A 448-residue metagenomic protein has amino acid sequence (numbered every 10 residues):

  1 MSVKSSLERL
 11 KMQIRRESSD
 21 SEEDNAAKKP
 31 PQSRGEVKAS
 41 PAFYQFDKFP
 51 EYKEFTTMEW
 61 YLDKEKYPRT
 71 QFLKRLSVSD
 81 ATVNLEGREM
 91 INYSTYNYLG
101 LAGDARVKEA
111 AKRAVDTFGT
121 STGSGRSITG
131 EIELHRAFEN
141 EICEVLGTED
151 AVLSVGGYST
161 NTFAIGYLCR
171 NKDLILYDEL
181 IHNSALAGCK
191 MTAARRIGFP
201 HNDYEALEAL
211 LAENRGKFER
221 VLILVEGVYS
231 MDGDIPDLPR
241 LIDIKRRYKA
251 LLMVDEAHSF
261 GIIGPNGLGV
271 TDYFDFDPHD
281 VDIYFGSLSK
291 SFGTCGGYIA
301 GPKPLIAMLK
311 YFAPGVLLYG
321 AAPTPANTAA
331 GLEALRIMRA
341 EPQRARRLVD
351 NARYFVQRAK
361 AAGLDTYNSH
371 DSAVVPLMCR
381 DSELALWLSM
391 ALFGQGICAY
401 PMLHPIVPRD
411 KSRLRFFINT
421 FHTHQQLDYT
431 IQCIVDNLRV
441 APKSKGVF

Functional and structural regions predicted by a protein language model:
S2-R16, A105, E109-R113, T117 (+4 more regions): PLP-dependent enzyme catalytic core of the Aspartate aminotransferase-like
K4, E8-P41, F46-F118, A250: N-terminal "arm"/small-domain region of PLP-dependent enzymes with the aminotransferase-like
G35, R346-F355, K360-Q395, I406 (+2 more regions): Conserved PLP-binding catalytic core of the aspartate aminotransferase-like
E109-G156: Conserved N-terminal alpha-helix of the aminotransferase class I/II PLP-enzyme fold
A164-N183, Y204: Conserved PLP-anchoring active-site segment centered on the Schiff-base-forming lysine
I197, H201-V254: Active-site phosphate-binding strand-loop segment of PLP-dependent enzymes
P265-N266, D272-M308: Active-site PLP attachment segment
A321-E341, R347, N351, A359-L364: Structural motif of enzymes handling amino- and sulfur-group chemistry
